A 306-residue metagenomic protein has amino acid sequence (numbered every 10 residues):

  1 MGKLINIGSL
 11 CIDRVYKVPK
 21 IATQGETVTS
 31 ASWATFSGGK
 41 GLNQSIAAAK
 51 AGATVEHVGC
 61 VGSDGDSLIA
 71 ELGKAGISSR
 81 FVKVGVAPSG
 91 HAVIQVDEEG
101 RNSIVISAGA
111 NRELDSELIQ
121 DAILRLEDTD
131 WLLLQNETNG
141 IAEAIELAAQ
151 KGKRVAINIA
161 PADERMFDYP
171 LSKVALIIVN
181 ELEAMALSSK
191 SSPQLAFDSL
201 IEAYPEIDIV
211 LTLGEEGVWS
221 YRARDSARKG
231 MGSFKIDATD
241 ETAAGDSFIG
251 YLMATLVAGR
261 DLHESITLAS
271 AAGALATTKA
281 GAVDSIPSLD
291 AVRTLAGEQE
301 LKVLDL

Functional and structural regions predicted by a protein language model:
M1-L4, E164, Q194-L306: Conserved phosphate-binding/catalytic region of the ribokinase-like
M1-Q24: Positively charged, low-complexity intrinsically disordered leader regions
K3-L4, Q24-H91, D290-E300: Substrate-binding N-lobe of the ribokinase-like
A49, A149, V257: Gly/Ala-rich phosphate-binding loop of Rossmann-like dinucleotide-binding domains, activating on the conserved
H57, V82-V84, I94-W131: Conserved phosphate-binding/catalytic loop of the ribokinase/pfkB sugar-kinase fold
I119, A184-M185, V218, V292: A generic structural signal for short hydrophobic patches within well-formed alpha-helices
W131-D198, E216-G217: Conserved beta-alpha-beta core of the PfkB/ribokinase-like small-molecule kinase fold
